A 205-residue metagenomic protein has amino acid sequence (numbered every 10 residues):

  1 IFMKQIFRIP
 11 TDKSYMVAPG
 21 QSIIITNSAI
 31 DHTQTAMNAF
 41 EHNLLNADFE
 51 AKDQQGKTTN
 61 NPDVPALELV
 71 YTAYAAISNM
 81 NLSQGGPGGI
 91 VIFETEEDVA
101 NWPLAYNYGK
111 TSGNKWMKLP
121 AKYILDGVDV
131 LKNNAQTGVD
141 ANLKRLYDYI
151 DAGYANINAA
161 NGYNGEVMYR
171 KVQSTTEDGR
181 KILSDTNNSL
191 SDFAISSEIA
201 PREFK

Functional and structural regions predicted by a protein language model:
F2-S184, N188-S189: Solvent-exposed beta-edge/loop recognition patches
L183-K205: A recurrent domain-boundary module in secreted/ectodomain proteins
